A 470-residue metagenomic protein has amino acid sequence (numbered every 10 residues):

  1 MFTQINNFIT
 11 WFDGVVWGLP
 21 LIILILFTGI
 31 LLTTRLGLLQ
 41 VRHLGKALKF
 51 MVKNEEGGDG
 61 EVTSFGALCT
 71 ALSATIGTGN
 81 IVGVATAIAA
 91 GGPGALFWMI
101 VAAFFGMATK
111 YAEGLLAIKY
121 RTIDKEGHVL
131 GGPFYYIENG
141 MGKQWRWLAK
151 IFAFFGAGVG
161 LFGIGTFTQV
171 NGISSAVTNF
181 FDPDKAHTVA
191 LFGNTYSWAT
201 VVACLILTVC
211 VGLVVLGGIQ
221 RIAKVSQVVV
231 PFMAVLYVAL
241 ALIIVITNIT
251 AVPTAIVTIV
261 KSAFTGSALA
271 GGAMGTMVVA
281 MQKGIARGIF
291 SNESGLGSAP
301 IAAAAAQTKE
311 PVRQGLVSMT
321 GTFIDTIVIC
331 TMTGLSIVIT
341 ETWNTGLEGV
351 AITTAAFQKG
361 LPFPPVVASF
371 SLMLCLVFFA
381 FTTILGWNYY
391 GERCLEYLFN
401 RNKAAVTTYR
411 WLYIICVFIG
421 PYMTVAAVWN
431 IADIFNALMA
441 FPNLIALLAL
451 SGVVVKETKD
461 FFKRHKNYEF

Functional and structural regions predicted by a protein language model:
M1-T78, I88-A95, G106, F418 (+1 more regions): N-terminal alpha-helical transmembrane segments of multi-pass membrane transport and channel/translocase proteins
I5, R35-Q40, G79-V84, F162-I173 (+6 more regions): Transmembrane helix-loop junctions in multi-pass membrane proteins
L24-L31, L36-L48, V170-V177, W198-V260 (+2 more regions): Membrane-interface loop-to-helix entry segments
T28, L32-T33, S73, A102-G127 (+5 more regions): Helix-loop-helix module between adjacent transmembrane segments
T33, E113-R121, K125, L240-T258 (+4 more regions): Extracellular/periplasmic helix-exit of transmembrane alpha-helices
L38-S64, T86-I88, G92-L96, I100 (+5 more regions): Flexible loop linkers connecting adjacent transmembrane helices in multi-pass alpha-helical membrane transporters
G57-A90, L116-G140, I151-F154, G158 (+2 more regions): Alpha-helical membrane segments and immediately flanking helix-loop junctions that form or couple to the substrate/ion
G57-E61, G92-V101, N139-I151, K185-G193 (+2 more regions): Membrane-interface alpha-helices at helix entry/exit sites of multi-pass transporters
